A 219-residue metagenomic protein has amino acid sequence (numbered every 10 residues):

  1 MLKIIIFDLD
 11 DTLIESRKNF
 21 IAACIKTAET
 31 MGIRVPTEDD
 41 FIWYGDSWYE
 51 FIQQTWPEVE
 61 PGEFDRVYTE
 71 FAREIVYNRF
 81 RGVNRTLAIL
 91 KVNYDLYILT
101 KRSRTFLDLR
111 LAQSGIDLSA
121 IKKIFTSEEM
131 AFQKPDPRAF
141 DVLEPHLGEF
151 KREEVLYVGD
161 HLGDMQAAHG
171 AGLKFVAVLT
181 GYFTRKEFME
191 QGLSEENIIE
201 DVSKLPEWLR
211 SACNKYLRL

Functional and structural regions predicted by a protein language model:
M1-L2, R104, D108-L219: Asp-based, Mg2+/Mn2+-dependent phosphohydrolase catalytic module
L2-A88, V92, S103: N-terminal helical cap/lid subdomain that shapes the substrate entry/recognition surface in HAD-like hydrolases
T12, T100, D160: Conserved G/P- and acidic residue-centered "switch" motifs that form tight phosphate/ATP-binding loops in soluble
E15, I98-T100, A177: Hydrophobic residues in well-ordered beta-strands that form the structural core
R79, L99, F132: Residue-level marker of regulatory loop/turn positions in helix-turn-helix DNA-binding domains and in histidine
V92-N93, S194: Structured helix-beta-strand junction loops
N93-Y94, G172: Glycine-centered short loops/turns at secondary-structure junctions
D95-I98, R185: Bulky hydrophobic/aromatic packing residues
